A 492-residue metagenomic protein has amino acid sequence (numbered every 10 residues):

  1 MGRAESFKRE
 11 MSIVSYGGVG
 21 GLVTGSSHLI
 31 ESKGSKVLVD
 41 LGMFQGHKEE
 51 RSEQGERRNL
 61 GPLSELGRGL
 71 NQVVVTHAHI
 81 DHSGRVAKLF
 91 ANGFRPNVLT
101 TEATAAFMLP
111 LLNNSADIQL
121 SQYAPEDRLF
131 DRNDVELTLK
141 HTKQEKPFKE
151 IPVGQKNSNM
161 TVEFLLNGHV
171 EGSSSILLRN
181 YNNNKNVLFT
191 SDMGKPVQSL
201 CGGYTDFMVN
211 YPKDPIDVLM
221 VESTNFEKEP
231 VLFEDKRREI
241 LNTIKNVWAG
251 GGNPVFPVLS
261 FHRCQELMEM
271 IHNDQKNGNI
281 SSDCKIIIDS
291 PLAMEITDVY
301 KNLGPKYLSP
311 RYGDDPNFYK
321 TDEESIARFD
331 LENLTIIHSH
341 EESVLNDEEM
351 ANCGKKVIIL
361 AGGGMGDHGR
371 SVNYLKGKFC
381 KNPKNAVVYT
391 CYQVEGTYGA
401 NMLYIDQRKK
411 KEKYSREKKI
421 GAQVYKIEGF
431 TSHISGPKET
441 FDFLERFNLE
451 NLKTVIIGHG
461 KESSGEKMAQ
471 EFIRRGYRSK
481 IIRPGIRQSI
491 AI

Functional and structural regions predicted by a protein language model:
F7-V74, H79, S83, K88-E266 (+3 more regions): His/Asp/Glu-rich metal-coordinating catalytic cores of metallo-dependent phosphodiesterases/hydrolases acting on
E50, S199-T224, S309-R311, Q393-G421: Short, compositionally biased "basic patch" segments
N71, D217, K356-V357, N385 (+1 more regions): Conserved acidic residues
L139-F148, T335-E341, I481-R483: Short acidic-hydrophobic, aromatic-tinged amphipathic segments that line or gate anion-handling sites
R238-Y398, E412, G458, I473: Hard-cation-handling environments
R370-K378, S432-L449: A short, acidic, amphipathic alpha-helical segment used as a generic capping/interface helix at domain edges
K411-L444: Generic long, charged, amphipathic alpha-helical segments
F443-F472: C-terminal structured "cap/appendage" subdomains that terminate the fold
